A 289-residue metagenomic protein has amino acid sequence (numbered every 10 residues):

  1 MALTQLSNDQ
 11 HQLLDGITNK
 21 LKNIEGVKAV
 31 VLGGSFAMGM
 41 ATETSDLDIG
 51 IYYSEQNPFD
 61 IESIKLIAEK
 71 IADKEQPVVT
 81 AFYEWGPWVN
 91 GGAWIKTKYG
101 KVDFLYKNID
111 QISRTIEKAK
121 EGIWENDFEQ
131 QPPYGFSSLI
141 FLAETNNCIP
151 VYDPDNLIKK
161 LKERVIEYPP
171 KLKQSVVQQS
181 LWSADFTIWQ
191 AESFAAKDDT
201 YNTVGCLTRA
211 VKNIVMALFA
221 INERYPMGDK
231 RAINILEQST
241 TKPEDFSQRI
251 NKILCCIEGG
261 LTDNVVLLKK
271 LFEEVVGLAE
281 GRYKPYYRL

Functional and structural regions predicted by a protein language model:
M1-V31: Helical scaffold of the NTase/Pol beta-like nucleotidyltransferase catalytic core
A2-L6, E69-A195: Conserved NTP/Mg2+-binding pocket subregion across the NTase superfamily
G16-T18, G33-M38, N90-G92: Short secondary-structure capping/turn segments at boundaries of alpha-helices and beta-strands
I17, L21, A68-E75, V275: Hydrophobic, Leu/Ile/Phe/Ala-enriched alpha-helical segments that form helix-helix packing faces
G34-K70, I95-Y106: Catalytic metal-binding acidic patch
A37-M38, I109-Q111, Y225-P226: Short, solvent-exposed loop/turn segments at secondary-structure junctions
V151-L289: Conserved nucleotidyltransferase catalytic core and NTase-mimicking acidic/glycine-rich helix/loop elements in nucleic
